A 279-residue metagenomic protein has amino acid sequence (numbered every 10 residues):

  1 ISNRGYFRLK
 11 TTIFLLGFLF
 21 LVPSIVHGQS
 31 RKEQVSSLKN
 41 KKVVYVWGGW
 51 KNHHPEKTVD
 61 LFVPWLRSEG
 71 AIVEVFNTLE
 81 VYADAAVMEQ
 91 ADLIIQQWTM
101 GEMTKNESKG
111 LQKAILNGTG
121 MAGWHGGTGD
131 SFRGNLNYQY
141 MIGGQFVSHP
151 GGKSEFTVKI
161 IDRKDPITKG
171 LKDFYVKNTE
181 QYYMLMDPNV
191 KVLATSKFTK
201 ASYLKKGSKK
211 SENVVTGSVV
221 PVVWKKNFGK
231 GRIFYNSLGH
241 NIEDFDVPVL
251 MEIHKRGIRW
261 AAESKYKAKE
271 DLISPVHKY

Functional and structural regions predicted by a protein language model:
I1-F14: Bacterial N-terminal signal peptides that target proteins for export
I13-S24: Bacterial N-terminal signal peptides
V26-G28: Boundary at the C-terminal end of the N-terminal hydrophobic targeting segment
R31-K42, S68-A71, S202, K206-P221 (+1 more regions): Extracellular ligand-binding/catalytic regions of CAZymes and related secreted enzymes and adhesion modules
K42-V46, H54-G129: Helical hinge/lid and interdomain linker segments adjacent to catalytic or ligand-binding clefts that mediate domain
W47-W50, G239: Residue-level signal for short, function-critical loop segments
R67, G152-G229: Catalytic beta-strand/loop cores that center a nucleophilic Ser/Cys/Thr and support acyl-enzyme chemistry
G101-G170: A glycine-rich, often tryptophan-bearing local segment used as a flexible ligand/cofactor-contacting loop or short
